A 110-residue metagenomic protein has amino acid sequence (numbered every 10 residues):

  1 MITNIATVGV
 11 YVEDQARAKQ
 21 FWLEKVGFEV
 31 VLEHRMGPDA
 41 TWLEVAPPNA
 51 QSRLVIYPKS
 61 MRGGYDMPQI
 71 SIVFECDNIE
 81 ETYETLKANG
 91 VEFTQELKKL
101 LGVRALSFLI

Functional and structural regions predicted by a protein language model:
M1, G9-V10, V31-H34, T41 (+1 more regions): Vicinal oxygen chelate
M1-K19, Q69-I72: N-terminal beta-strand motif that seeds the catalytic metal site of vicinal oxygen chelate
D14, N78, I110: Acidic di-acidic motifs
A16-R17, A40, Q51, E80-E81: Short alpha-helical
A18-L23, L86: Conserved active-site tyrosine of GNAT-family acetyltransferases
E29-M67, L109: Conserved short beta-strand elements that form part of the metal-binding/catalytic scaffold of enzyme active sites
I72-E75, I79-E84: Mid-chain, well-packed structural core segment of small domains
